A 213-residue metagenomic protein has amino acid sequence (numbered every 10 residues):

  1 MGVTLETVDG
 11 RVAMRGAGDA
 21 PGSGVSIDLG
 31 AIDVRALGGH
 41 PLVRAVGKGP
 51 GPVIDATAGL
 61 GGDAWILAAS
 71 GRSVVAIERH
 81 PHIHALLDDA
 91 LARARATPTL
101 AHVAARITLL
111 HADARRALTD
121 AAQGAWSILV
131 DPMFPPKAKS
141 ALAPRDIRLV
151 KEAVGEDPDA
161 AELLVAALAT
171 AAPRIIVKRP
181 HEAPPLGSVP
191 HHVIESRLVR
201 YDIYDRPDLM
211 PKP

Functional and structural regions predicted by a protein language model:
M1-V53, G61, A69, R197 (+1 more regions): S-adenosyl-L-methionine
D28, L142-A153, V189-H192, R197-P213: SAM/dcSAM-binding transferase cores
P52, S73, R106, P173-R174: Residues at the starts of beta-strands that form the adenosine-phosphate
V53-A64, R79, A125-P144: Conserved proline-anchored active-site loop of SAM-dependent methyltransferases that bridges a beta-strand
S73, I77-I128: S-adenosyl-L-methionine
D113-A117, G155-L168: A short, acidic, amphipathic alpha-helical segment used as a generic capping/interface helix at domain edges
P132-L163: Mobile active-site "lid"/loop adjacent to the S-adenosyl-L-methionine
A160-R206: Conserved Class I SAM-dependent methyltransferase catalytic core
